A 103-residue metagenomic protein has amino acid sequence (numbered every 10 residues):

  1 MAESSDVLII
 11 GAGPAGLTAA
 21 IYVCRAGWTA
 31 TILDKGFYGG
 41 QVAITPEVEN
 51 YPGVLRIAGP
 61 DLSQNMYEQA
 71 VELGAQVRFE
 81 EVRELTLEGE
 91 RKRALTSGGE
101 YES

Functional and structural regions predicted by a protein language model:
M1-V7, Q64: Extreme N-terminal leader/targeting segments of oxidoreductases
S5, Y101-S103: Local beta-strand N-terminus motif with an aromatic residue
S5-T31: N-terminal Rossmann-like FAD-binding beta1-loop-alpha1 element of flavoenzymes
A15, F37-Y38: Conserved Rossmann-like nucleotide-cofactor binding loop
I32-G36: Conserved acidic E/D residue at the C-terminus of a beta-strand in Rossmann-like folds
A43-Y101: N-terminal Rossmann-like dinucleotide/flavin-binding domain of flavoprotein oxidoreductases that bind FAD/FMN
